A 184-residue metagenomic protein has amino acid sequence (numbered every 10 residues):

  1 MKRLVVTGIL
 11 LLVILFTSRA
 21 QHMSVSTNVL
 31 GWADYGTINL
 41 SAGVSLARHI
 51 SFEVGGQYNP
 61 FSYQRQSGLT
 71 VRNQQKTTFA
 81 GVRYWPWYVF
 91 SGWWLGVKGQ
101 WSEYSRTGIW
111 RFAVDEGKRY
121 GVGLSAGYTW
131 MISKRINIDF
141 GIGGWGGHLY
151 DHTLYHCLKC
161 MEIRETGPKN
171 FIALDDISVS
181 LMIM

Functional and structural regions predicted by a protein language model:
K2-I9: Sec-dependent signal peptide recognition, specifically the positively charged N-region followed immediately by
L15-A20: Sec/Tat signal peptide C-region and signal peptidase I cleavage site
Q21-M23, D34-I38, Q74-T78, E116-V122 (+1 more regions): Residues that define the transmembrane beta-barrel architecture of outer-membrane proteins
S24-S41, N59, S67: Solvent-exposed loop/turn segments connecting transmembrane beta-strands in outer-membrane beta-barrel proteins
T27-G31, S67-V71, R111-E116, R164-N170: Outer-membrane beta-barrel domain signature
V44-F140, S180-L181: Gram-negative (and chloroplast) outer-membrane scaffold detector with strong preference for beta-barrel transmembrane
S133-M184: Predominantly the C-terminal beta-signal and adjacent terminal strand-loop region of outer-membrane beta-barrel
